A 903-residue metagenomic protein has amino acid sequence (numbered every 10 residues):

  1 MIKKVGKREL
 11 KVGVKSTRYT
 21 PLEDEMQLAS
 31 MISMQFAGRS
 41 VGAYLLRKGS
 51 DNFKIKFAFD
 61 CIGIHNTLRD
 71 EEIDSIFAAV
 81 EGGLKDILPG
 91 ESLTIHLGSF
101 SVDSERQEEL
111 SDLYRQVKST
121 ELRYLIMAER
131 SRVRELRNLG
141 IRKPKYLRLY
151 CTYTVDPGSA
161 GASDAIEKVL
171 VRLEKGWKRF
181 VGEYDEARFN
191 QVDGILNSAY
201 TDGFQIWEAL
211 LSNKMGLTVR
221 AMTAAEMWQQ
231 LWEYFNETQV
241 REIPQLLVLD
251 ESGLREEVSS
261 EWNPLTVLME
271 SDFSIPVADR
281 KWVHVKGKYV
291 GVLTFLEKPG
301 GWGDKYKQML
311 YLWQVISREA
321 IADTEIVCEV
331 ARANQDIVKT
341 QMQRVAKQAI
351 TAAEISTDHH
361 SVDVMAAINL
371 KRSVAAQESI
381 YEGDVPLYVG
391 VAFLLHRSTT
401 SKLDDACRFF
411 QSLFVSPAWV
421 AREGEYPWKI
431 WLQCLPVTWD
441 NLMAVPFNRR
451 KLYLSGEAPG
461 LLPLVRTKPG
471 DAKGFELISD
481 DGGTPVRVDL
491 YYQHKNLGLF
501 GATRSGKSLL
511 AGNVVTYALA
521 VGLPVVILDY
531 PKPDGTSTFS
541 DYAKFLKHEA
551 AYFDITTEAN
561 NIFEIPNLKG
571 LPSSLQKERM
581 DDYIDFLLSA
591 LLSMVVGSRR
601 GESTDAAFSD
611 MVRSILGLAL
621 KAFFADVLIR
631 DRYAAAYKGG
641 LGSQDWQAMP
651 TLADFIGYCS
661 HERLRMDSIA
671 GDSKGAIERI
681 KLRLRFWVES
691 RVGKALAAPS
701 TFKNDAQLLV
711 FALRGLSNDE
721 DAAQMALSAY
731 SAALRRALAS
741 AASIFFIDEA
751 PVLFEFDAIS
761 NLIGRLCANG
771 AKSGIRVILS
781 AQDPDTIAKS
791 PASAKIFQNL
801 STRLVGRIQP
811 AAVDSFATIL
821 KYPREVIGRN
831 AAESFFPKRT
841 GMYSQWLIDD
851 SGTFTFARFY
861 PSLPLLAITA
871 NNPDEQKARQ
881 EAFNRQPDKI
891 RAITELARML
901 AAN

Functional and structural regions predicted by a protein language model:
M1-L452: Extended, folded cores of ATP/NTP-driven motor/assembly subunits in large transport and secretion machines
Y19-N52, V465-T503, L510, E689-G715: The Walker A/P-loop phosphate-binding site
I55, L147, P524, Q707 (+1 more regions): The start of beta-strands in P-loop NTPase/AAA+ ATPase cores
D60, I64-D70, H96-R123, R137-G140 (+1 more regions): Switch/coupling segment of Walker-type NTPase motor domains
C61-G63, S99, Y153-P157, R397 (+6 more regions): Short, flexible loop/turn elements at secondary-structure junctions
I73-L88, A333-D336, W431-V486, S540-L546 (+4 more regions): P-loop NTPase motor domains
A352-E354, G482-P485, L490-S505, L509-Y517 (+5 more regions): Conserved P-loop NTPase motor cores
L497, P572-K638, K789-N903: P-loop NTPase motor core of the ASCE superfamily
